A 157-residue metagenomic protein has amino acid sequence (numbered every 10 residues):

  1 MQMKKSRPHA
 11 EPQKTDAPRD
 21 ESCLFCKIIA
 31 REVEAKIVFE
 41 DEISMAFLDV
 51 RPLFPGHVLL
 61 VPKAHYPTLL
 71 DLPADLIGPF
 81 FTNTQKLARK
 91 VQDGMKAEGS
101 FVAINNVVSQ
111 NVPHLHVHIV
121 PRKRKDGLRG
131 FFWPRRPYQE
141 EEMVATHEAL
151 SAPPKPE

Functional and structural regions predicted by a protein language model:
M1-E157: HIT superfamily nucleotide-processing domains
